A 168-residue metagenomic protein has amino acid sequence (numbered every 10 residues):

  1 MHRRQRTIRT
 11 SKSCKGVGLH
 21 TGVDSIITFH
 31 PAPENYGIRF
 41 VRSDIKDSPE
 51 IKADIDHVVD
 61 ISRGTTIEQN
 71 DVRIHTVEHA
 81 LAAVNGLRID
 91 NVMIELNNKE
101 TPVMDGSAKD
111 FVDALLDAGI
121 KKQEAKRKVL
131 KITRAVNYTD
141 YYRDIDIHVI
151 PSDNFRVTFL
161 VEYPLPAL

Functional and structural regions predicted by a protein language model:
M1-L168: Short acidic-hydrophobic catalytic motif
